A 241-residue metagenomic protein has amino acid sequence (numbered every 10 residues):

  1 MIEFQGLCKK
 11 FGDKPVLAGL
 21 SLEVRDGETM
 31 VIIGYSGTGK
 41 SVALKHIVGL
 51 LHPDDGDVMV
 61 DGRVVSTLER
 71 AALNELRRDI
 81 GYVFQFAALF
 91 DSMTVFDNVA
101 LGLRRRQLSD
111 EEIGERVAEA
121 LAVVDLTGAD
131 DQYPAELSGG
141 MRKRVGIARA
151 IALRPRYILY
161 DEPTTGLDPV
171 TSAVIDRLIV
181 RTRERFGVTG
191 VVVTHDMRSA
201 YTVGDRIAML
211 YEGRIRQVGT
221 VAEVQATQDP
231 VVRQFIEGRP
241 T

Functional and structural regions predicted by a protein language model:
V48: Helix-to-loop junction immediately C-terminal to a conserved catalytic motif
R63-V64, R104, E111-A129, V180: Conserved ABC ATPase "signature" region
Y133-L137, M141: Conserved ABC ATPase signature
A152-R156: A short, proline-enriched helix->beta-strand linker immediately N-terminal to the Walker B motif in ABC-type P-loop
I158-D161: Catalytic Walker B motif of ABC-type/P-loop ATPase nucleotide-binding domains
P169-T171: Helix N-cap at the start of a conserved alpha-helix in ABC-type nucleotide-binding domains
